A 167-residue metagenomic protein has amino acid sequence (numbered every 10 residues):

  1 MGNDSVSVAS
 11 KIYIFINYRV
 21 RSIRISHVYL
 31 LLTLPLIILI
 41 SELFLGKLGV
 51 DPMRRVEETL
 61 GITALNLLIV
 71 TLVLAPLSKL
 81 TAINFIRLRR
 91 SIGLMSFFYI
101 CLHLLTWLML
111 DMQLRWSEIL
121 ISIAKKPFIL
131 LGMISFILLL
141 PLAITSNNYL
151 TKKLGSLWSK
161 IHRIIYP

Functional and structural regions predicted by a protein language model:
G2-P167: Membrane-embedded alpha-helical bundles that constitute the cytochrome b-like, heme-associated redox core of multi-pass
